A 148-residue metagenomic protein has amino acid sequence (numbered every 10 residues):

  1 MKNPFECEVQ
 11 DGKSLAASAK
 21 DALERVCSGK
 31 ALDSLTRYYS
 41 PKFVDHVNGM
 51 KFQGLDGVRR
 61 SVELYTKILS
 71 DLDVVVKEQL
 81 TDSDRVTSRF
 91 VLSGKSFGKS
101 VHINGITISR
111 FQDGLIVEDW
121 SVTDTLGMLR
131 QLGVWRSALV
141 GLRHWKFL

Functional and structural regions predicted by a protein language model:
M1-L148: C-terminal and inter-domain tail/linker signature
